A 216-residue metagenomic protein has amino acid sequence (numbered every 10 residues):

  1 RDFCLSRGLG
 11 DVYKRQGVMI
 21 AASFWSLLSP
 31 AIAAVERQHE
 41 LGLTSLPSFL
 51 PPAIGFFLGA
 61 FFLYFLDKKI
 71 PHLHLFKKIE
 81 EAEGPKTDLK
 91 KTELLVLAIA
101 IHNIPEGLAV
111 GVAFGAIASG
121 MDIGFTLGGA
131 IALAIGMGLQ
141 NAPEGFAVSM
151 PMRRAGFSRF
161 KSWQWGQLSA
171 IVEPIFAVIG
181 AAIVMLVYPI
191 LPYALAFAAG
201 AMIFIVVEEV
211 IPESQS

Functional and structural regions predicted by a protein language model:
D2-Y13: Single conserved hydrophobic/aromatic residue that forms the stacking wall/gate of nucleotide- or nucleobase-binding
K14-A82: Membrane helix-loop-helix hairpins that form the core translocation module of multi-pass transporters
G17, A21, W25, P51 (+16 more regions): Alpha-helical transmembrane segments in multi-pass membrane proteins
A34, K68-I79, G115-A118, R153-G156 (+2 more regions): Transmembrane helix-loop junctions in multipass membrane proteins, especially transporters and channels
L46-L50, G55, I117, M121-A130 (+2 more regions): Hydrophobic alpha-helical transmembrane segments and immediately flanking/interface helices in integral membrane
G84, T92-A100, I104-G138, A142-A155 (+2 more regions): Generic transmembrane alpha-helix signature in multi-pass membrane proteins, especially transporters/channels
V207-S216: Interfacial loop-to-transmembrane junctions
